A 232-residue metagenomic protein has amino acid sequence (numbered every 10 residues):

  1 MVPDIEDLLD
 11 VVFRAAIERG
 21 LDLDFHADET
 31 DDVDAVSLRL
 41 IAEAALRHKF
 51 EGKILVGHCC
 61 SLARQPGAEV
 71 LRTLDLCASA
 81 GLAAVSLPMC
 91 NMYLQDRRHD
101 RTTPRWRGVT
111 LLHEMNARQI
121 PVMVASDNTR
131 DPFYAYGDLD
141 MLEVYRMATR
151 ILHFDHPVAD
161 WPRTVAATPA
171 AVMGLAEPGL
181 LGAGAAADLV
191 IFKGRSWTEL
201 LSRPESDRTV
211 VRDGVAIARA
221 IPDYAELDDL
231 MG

Functional and structural regions predicted by a protein language model:
M1-L55, C59-A83, R101-V124: Histidine/acidic residue-rich metal-binding segments in metalloenzymes
A27-E29, H58-C60, S86-M89, V124-N128 (+2 more regions): Active-site proximal loops enriched in glycine and acidic residues that flank catalytic Cys/His/Asp and coordinate
D34-V36, D96-R97, Y134-A135, R203 (+1 more regions): Short Asp/Glu-rich motifs
L38-I41, H99-T103, D138-M141, D207-T209: Short low-complexity, flexible loop/linker segments enriched in glycine and/or proline with clustered acidic
E43-I54, L94, W106-F192: His/Asp/Glu-enriched, well-ordered alpha-helical/loop segment that forms or immediately abuts the divalent-metal
L62, C90-N91, I151, A216-I217: Active-site/binding-pocket entry motifs
A83, P88-M92, D96-R97: Active-site clefts of carbohydrate-active enzymes
A171, A183-G232: C-terminal cap of metal-dependent C-N hydrolases
